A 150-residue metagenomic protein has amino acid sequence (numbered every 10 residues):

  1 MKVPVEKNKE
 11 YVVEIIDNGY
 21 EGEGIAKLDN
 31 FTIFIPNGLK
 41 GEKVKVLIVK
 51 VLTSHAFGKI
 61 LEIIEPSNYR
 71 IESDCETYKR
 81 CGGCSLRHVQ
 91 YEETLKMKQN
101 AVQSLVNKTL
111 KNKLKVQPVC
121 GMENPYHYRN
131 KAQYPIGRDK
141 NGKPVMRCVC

Functional and structural regions predicted by a protein language model:
M1-C150: Non-catalytic accessory regions of SAM-dependent methyltransferases
